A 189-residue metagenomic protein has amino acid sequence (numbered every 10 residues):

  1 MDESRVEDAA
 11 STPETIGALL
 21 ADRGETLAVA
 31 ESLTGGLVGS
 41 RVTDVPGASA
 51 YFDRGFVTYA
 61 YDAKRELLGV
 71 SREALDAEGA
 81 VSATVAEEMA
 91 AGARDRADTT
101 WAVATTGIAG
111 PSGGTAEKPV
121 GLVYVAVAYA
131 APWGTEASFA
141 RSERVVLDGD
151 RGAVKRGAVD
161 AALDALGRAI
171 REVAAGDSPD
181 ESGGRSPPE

Functional and structural regions predicted by a protein language model:
D2-E189: Short alpha-helical segments enriched in small residues
